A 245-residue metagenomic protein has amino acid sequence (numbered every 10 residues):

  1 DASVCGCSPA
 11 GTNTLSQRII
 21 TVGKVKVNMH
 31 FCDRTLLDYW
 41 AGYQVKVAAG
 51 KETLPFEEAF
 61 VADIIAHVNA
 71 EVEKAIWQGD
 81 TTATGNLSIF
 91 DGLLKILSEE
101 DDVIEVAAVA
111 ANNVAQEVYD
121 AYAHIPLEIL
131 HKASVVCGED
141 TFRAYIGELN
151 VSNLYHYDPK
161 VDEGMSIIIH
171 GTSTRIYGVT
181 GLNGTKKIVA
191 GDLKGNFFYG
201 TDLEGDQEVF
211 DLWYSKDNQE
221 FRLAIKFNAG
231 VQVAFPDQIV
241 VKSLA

Functional and structural regions predicted by a protein language model:
D1-A41: Assembly/oligomerization interface modules of large self-assembling protein complexes
H30-L36, C137-T141, S173, V189-D192 (+1 more regions): Helix N-cap / beta->alpha transition motif
W40-D120, S243-A245: Alpha-helical scaffold segments that mediate packing/assembly in large oligomeric complexes
E57, V135-G138, K216: Active-site-proximal structural scaffolding
N69, E73, E139, I146 (+1 more regions): Internal mixed-charge
I76-T81, A133-G138, D158-V161: Short coil/turn segments at secondary-structure boundaries
D91-V109, G147-A245: Sequence/fold signature of self-assembling virion shell proteins
Q116-N153: Ordered core of a single globular domain
